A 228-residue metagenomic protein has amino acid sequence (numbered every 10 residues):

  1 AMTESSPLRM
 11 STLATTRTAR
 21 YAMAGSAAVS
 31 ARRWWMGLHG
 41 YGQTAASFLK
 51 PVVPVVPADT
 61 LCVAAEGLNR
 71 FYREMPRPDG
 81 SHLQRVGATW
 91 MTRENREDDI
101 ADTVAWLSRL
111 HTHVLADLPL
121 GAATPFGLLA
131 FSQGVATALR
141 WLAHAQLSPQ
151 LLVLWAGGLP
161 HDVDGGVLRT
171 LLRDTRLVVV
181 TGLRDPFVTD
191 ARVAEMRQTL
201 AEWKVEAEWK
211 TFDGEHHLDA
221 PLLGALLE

Functional and structural regions predicted by a protein language model:
S11-G121: Serine-hydrolase catalytic machinery in alpha/beta-hydrolase-like enzymes
R33-W34, P125-G127, L151, R176: Structural motif
P54-P57, L147, L168-D174: Short, conserved loop/helix-junction motifs that constitute active-site signature segments in enzyme catalytic cores
L120-A130: Alpha/beta-hydrolase fold nucleophile elbow
L129-G134, A138: Gly/Ala-rich beta-loop-alpha elbow adjacent to hydrolase catalytic centers
R140-H144: Active-site signature of alpha/beta-hydrolase-fold catalytic machinery across serine- and Asp/Cys-nucleophile hydrolases
L147-P160: A conserved short beta-strand
G157-L227: The feature captures the conserved acid-bearing segment of alpha/beta-hydrolase catalytic domains
